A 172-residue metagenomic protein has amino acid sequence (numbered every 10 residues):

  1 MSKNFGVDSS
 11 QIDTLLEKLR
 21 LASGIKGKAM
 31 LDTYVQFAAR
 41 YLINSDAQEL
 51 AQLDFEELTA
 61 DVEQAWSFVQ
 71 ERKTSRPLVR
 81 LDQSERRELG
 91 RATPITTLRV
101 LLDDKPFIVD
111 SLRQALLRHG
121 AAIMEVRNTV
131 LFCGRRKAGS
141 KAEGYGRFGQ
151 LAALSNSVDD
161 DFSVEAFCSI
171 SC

Functional and structural regions predicted by a protein language model:
M1-A121, N128-T129, R135, G139 (+3 more regions): Regulatory modules associated with amino-acid/nitrogen control
N156, S163-C172: A generic structural motif
